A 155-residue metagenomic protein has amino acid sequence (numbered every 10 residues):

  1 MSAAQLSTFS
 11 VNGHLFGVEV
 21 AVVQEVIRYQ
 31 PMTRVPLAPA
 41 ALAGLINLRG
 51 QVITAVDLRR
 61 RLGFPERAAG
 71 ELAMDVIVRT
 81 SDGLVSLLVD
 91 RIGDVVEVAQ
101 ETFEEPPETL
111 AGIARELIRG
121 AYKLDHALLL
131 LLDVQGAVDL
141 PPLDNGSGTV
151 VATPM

Functional and structural regions predicted by a protein language model:
M1-M155: An acidic, low-aromatic, low-complexity terminal/linker signal
